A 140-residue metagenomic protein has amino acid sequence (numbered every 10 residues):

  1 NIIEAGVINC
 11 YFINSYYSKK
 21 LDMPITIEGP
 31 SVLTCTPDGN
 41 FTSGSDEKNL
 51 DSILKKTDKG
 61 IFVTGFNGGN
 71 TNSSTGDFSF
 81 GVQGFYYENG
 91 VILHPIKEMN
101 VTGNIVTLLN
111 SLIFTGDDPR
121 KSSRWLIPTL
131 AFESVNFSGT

Functional and structural regions predicted by a protein language model:
N1-T140: Dual-mode signal for accessory low-complexity, basic/Gly-rich regions
